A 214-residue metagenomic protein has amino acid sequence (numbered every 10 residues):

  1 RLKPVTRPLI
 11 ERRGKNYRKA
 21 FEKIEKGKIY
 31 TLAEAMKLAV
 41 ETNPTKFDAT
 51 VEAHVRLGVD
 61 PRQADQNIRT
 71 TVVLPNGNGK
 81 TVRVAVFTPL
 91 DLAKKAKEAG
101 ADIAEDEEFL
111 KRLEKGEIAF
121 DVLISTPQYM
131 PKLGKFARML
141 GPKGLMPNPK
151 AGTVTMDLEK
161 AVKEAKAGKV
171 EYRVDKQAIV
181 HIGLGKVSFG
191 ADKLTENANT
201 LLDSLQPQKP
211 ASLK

Functional and structural regions predicted by a protein language model:
R1-K26: Intrinsically disordered, compositionally biased charged tails
R18-K26, T81-F87, G185: General secondary-structure propensity
Y30-L92: Translation machinery proteins
A35, A96, G141: Residue-level signature of catalytic and energy-coupling elements of molecular machines, predominantly ATP/GTP-dependent
F47-V51, Q208-K214: Flexible, glycine/charged-enriched surface loops at secondary-structure junctions
N76-E114: Glycine-rich active-site/cofactor-binding loop and its immediate structural neighborhood
N78-K80, L90, V174-A178, A211-K214: Short flexible coil/turn linkers enriched for glycine and charged/polar residues that connect secondary-structure
A101-K209: Long, charge-patterned amphipathic alpha-helical coiled-coil/hairpin "stalk" segments used as oligomerization
